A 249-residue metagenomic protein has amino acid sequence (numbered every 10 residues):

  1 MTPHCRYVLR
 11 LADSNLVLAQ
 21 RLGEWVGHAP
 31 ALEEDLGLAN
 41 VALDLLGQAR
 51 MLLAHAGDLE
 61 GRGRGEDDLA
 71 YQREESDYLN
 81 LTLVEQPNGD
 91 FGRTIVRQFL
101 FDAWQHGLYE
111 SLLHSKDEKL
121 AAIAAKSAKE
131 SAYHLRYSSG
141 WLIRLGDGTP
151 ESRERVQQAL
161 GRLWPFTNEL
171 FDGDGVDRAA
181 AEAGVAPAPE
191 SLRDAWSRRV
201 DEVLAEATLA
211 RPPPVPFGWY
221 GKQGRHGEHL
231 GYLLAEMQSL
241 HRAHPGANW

Functional and structural regions predicted by a protein language model:
M1-Y7, Q72-Q98, S115, L145-T149 (+1 more regions): Acidic/His metal-coordination segments adjacent to aromatic residues that form catalytic metal sites in metalloenzymes
P3-V8, A29-Q48, T94, K119-S131: Alpha-helical scaffold segments that form or flank carboxylate-/histidine-based iron centers
S14-L22, Q48, L52, F101-L108 (+2 more regions): Amphipathic, well-ordered alpha-helical segments in soluble domains
L18-N40, Q105-L120: Helix-loop segments that flank and shape redox-cofactor active sites
A42-R73, S138-W141: Conserved alpha-helical segments that form or flank metal/cofactor-binding pockets of metalloenzymes
T82-Y137: Internal, conserved structured core segments that host functional sites
R136-P165: Solvent-exposed, charged amphipathic helical/linker segments at domain boundaries
E154-W249: Extended, helix-rich structural scaffolds rather than catalytic motifs
